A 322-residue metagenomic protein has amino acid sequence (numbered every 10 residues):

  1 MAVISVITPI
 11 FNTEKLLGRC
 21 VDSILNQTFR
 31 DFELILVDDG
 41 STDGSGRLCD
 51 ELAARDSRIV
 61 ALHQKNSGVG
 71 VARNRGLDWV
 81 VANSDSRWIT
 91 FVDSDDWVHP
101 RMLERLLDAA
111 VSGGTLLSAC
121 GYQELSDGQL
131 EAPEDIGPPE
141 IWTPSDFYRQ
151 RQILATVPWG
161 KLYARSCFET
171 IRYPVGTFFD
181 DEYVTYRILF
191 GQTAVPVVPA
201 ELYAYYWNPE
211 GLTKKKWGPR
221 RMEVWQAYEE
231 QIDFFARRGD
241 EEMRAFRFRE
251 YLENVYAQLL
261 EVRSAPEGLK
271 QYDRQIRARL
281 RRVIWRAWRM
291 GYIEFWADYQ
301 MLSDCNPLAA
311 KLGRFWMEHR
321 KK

Functional and structural regions predicted by a protein language model:
M1-E229: Nucleotide-sugar donor-binding/catalytic module of glycosyltransferases that assemble extracellular/cell-envelope
S84-S86, E241-A245: Short helix-terminating capping/connector loops at secondary-structure junctions
L125-D127, Y251-N254: Short amphipathic coiled-coil heptad-repeat segments
Y173-F179, Q231-F235, E253-R263, M290-K311: A short, terminal or domain-edge coil/loop segment
E182, R244-E253: Alpha-helical scaffolds flanking conserved acidic
L202-N208, K215-E242, E253-A287: Catalytic core of nucleotide-sugar-dependent glycosyltransferases
A265-K322: Membrane-interface aromatic/basic loop that binds lipid-linked glycans or pyrophosphate carriers, typified by
